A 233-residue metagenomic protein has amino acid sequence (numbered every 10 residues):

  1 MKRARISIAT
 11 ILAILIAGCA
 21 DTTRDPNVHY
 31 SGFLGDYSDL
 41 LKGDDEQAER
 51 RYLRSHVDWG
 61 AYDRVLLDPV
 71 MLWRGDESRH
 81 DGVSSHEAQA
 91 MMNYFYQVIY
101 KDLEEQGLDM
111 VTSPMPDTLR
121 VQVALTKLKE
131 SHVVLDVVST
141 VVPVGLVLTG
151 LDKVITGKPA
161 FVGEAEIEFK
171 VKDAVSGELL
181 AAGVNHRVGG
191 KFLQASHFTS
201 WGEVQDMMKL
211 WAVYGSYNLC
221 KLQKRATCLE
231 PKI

Functional and structural regions predicted by a protein language model:
M1-I8: Bacterial N-terminal signal peptides that target proteins for export
L15-G18: C-terminal motif of bacterial Sec signal peptides marking the signal peptidase cleavage site
A20-R54, T156-E166, K170-I233: C-terminal/domain-edge helix-coil "capping" segments
D44-S55, S84-S85, Q97, L103-D109 (+2 more regions): N-terminal post-signal-peptidase region of extra-cytosolic proteins
D58-A124: N-terminal segment of the mature soluble domain
L72-R74, K127-S131, R187-G190: Solvent-exposed loop/turn segments at secondary-structure junctions within structured extracellular/periplasmic domains
E77-M91, V144-L151, F192-S196: A solvent-exposed, charged loop/short amphipathic helix patch at secondary-structure junctions
K101, E105-V175: Surface-exposed short loop/turn segments
